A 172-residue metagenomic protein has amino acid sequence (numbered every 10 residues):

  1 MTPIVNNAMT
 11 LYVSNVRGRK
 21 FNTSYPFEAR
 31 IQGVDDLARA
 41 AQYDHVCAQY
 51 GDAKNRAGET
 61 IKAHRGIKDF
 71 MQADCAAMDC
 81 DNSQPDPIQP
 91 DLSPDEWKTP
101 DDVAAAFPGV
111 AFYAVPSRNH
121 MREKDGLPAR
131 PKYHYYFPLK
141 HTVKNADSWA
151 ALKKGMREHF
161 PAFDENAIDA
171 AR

Functional and structural regions predicted by a protein language model:
M1-Y133, F137-A151: Signature for HUH/AEP ssDNA processing cores
L152-M156: Amphipathic alpha-helical coiled-coil/leucine-zipper-like oligomerization segments
R157-R172: Flexible helix-coil linker/hinge segments at domain or subdomain boundaries
